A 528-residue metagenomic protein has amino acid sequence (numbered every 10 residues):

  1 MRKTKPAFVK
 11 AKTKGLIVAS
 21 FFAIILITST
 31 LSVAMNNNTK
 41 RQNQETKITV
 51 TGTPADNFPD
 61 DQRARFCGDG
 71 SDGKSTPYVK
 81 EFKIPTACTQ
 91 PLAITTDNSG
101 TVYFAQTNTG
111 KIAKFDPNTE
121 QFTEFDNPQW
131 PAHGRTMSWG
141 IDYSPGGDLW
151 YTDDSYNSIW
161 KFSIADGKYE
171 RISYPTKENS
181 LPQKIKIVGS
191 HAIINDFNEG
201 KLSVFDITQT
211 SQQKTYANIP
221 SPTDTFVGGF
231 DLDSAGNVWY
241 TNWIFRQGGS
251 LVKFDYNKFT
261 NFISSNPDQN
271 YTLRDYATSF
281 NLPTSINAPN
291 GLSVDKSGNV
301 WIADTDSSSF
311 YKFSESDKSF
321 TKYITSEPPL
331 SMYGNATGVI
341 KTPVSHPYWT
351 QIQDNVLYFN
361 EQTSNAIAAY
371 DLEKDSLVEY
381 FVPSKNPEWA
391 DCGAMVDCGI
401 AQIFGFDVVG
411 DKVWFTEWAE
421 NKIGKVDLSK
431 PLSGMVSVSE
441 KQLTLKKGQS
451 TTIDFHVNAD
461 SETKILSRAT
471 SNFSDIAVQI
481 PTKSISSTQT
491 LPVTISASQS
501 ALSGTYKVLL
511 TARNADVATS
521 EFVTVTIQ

Functional and structural regions predicted by a protein language model:
I48-Y78: Blade/loop signatures of beta-propeller domains
G52, P59-R63, K80-K83, T123-Q129 (+6 more regions): Beta-propeller fold detector
N57-D61, K83-G110: Beta-strand-rich domains and repeat architectures in extracellular enzymes and scaffolds, especially beta-propellers
A87-N98, W130-P145, K177-G189, S221-A235 (+3 more regions): Beta-rich, blade/repeat-based domains predominating in secreted/periplasmic proteins but also intracellular
V102-N108, W150-S155, I194-G200, V238-R246 (+3 more regions): Conserved beta-strand positions in repeat-built beta-propeller and related beta-rich domains
D116-E120, S163-G167, D206-S211, D255-F259 (+3 more regions): Short loop/turn segments that connect beta-strands within beta-propeller blades
A394-S433: Blade-level signature of beta-propeller repeat domains, shared across WD40, Kelch, NHL, RCC1 and BNR/Asp-box propellers
K430-Q528: Long beta-sheet-rich domains in secretory-pathway and surface-associated proteins
